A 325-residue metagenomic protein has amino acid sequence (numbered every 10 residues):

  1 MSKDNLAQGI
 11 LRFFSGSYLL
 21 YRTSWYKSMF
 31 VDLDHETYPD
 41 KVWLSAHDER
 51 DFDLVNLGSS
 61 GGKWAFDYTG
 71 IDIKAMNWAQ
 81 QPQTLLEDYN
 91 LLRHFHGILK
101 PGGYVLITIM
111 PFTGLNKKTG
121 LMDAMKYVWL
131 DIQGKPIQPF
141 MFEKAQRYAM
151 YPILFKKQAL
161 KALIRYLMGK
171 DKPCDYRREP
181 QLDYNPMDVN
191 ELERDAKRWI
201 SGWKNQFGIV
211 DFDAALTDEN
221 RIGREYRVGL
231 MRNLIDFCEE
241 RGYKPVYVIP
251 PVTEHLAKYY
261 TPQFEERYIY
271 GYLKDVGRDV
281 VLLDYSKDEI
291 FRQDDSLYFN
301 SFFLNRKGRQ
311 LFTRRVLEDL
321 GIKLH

Functional and structural regions predicted by a protein language model:
S2-V31, M141, A145-L167: Membrane-proximal basic amphipathic "stem/tether" segments
I10-Q80, L85-F95: Membrane/wall-proximal cationic-aromatic binding patches
D51, K100-Y104, G242-K244, D279: A general structural motif
N56-L57, G61-K144: Membrane-embedded segments
Y89-L91, R224-R232, P262-Y272: Well-ordered, non-membrane alpha-helical segments in soluble/globular domains
M122-R241: Secreted/periplasmic serine-hydrolase-like ester/acetyl group-modifying domain
I235-Y260: Active-site segments of SGNH/GDSL-like serine hydrolases that catalyze O-acetyl group transfer/hydrolysis on lipids
P262-Q263, R267-H325: C-terminal regions of proteins
